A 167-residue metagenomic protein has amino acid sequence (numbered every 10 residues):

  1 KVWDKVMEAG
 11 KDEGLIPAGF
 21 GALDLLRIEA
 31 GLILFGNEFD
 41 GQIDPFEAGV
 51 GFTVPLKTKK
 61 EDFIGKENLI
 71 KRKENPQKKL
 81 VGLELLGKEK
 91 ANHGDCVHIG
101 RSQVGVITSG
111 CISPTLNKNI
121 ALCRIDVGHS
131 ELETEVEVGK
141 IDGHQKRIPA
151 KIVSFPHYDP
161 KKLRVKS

Functional and structural regions predicted by a protein language model:
K1-S167: Conserved, structured C-terminal
